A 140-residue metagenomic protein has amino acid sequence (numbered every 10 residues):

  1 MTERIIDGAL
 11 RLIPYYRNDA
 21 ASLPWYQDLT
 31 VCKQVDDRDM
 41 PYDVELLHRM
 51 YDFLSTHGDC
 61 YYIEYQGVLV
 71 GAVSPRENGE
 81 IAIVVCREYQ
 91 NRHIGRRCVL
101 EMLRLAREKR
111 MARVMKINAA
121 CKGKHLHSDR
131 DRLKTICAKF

Functional and structural regions predicted by a protein language model:
M1-A20, W25-D28, H57-F140: Acyl-donor (CoA/ACP) binding surface of acyl/acetyltransferases
T30-M50: Conserved GNAT-fold acetyl-CoA-binding loop/helix
M50-Y51, K134: Short alpha-helix boundary/capping motifs
Y51-H57: Short loop/turn motifs at secondary-structure junctions and domain boundaries
